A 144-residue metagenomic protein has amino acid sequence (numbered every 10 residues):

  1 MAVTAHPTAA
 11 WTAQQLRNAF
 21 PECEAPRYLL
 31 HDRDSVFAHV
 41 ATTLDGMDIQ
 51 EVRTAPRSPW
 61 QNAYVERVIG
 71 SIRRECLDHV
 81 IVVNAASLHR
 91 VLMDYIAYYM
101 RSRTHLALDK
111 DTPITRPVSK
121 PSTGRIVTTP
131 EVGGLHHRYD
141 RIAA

Functional and structural regions predicted by a protein language model:
M1-A144: Charged DNA-binding/catalytic regions of mobile-element recombinases
